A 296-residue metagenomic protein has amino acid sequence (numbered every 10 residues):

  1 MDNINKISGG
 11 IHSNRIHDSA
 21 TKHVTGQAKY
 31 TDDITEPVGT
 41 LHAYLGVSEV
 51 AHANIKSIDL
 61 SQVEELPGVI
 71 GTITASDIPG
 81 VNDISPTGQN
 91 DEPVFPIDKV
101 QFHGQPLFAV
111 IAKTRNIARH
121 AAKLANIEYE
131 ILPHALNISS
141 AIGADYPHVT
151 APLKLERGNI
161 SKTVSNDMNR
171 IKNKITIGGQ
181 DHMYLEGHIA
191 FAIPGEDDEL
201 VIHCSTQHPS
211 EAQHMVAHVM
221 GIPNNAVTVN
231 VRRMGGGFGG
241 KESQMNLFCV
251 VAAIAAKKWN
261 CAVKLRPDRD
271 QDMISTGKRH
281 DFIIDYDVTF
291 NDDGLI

Functional and structural regions predicted by a protein language model:
M1-A151, N173, K258: Flexible, low-hydrophobicity surface segments
K6-I7, N90, I117-L136, A212 (+2 more regions): Gly/Pro-rich active-site capping loops and adjacent beta-alpha segments that organize cofactor/substrate pockets
G26, G71-S76, F102, I171-I175 (+3 more regions): General beta-strand structural signal in soluble alpha/beta enzymes
A28, I189-P194, M220, I283-D292: Short beta-strand elements
L41, I97, E186-F191, I283: Short glycine-rich loop/turn motifs
L45-I73, A109-E128, A190-M234, G239-W259: Alpha-helical support elements that line or immediately flank enzyme active sites and cofactor-binding pockets
Q89-I117, G239-F290: Glycine-rich and small/hydrophobic secondary-structure elements
S140-M220: Helix-loop-helix junctions that connect adjacent transmembrane helices in secondary transporters/permeases, recognized
